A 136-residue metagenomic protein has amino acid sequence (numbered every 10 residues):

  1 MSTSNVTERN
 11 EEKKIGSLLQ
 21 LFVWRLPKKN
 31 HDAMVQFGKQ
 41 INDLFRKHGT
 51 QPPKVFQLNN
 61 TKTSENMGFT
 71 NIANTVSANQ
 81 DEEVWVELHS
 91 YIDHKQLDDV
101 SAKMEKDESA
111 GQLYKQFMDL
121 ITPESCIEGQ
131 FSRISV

Functional and structural regions predicted by a protein language model:
M1-K14, T50-Q80, E105-V136: Glycine-rich beta-strand-turn "strand-cap" elements at beta-sheet edges
K13-G16, R46-P52, E87-I92: A broad, low-specificity signal for short, low-complexity segments enriched in glycine/proline and polar/charged
K14-Q40: Long, hydrophobic N-terminal alpha-helical segment
L19-R25, S64-E105: Short, well-ordered beta-strand segments in beta-rich or mixed alpha/beta enzyme and ligand-binding folds
D32-V35, K39-Q51, E82, P123-E128: Positively charged, small/polar-rich N-terminal and surface patches that mediate targeting and assembly and bind
V35-I41, V100-E108: Short amphipathic alpha-helices in soluble, non-transmembrane regions that often serve as interface/regulatory elements
F45-H48, D98, G111: Amphipathic alpha-helical interaction segments
